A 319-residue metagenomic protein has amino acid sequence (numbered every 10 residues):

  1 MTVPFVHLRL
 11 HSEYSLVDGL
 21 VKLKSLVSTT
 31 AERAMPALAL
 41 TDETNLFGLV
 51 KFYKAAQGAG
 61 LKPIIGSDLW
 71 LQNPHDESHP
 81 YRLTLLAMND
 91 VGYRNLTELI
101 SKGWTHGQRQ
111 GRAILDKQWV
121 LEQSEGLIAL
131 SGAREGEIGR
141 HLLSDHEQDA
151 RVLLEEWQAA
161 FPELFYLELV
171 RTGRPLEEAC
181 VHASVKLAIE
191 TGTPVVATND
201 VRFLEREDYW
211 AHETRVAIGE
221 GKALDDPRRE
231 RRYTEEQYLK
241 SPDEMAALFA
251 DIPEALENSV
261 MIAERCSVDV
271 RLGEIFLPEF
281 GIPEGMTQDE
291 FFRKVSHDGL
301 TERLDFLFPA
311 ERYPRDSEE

Functional and structural regions predicted by a protein language model:
M1-E319: Phosphodiester-processing cores and adjacent nucleic acid-binding clamps
